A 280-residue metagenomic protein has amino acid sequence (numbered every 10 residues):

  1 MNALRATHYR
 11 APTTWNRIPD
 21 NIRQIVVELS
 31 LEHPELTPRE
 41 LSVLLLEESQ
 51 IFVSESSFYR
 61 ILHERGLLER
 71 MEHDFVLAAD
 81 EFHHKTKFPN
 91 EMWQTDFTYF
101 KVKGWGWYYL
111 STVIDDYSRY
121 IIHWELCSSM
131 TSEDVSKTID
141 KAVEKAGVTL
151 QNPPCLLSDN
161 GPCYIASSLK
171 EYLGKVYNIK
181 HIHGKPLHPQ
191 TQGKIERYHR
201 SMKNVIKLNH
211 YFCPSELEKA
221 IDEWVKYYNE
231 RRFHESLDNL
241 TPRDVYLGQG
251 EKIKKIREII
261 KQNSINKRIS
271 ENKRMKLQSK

Functional and structural regions predicted by a protein language model:
M1-M92, P189, Y246-G250: Basic, flexible linker segments flanking DNA-binding modules in nucleic acid-interacting mobile-element proteins
L31, H63, E144, N229-E230: Residues at helix-coil transition
E40, E72, T149, P153 (+2 more regions): Short, polar/charged, Gly/Pro-enriched helix-capping and turn/loop motifs at alpha-helix termini and inter-helix linkers
L46-E48, S118, I253-I256: Extended, non-core accessory segments
F52, E81-L110, I114-Y227: RNase H-like DDE/DDD metal-dependent nuclease/strand-transfer catalytic core used by mobile genetic elements
F58, L62, I139, Y228: Conserved active-site tyrosine of GNAT-family acetyltransferases
K170, K175-I179, R200-K280: C-terminal domain-tail junction helix/linker
